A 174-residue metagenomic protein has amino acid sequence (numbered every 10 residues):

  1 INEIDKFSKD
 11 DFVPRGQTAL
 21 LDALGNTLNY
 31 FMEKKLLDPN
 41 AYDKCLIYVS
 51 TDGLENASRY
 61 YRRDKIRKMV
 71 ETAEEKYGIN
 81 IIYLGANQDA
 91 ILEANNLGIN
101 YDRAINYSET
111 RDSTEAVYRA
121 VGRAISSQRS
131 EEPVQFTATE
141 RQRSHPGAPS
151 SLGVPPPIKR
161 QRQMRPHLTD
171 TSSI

Functional and structural regions predicted by a protein language model:
I1-I174: Acidic, low-complexity intrinsically disordered regions
